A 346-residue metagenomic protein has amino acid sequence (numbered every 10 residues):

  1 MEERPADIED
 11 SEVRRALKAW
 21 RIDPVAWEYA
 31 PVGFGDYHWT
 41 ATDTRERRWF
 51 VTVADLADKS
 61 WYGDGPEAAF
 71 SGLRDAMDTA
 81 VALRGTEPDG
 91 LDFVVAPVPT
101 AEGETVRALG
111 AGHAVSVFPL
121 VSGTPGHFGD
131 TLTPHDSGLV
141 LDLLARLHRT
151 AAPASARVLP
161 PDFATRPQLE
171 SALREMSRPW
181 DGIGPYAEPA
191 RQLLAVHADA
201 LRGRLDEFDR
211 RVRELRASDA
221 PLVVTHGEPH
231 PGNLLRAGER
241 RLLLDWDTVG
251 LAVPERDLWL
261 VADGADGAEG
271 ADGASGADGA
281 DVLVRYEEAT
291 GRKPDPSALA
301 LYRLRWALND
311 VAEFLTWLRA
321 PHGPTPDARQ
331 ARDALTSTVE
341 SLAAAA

Functional and structural regions predicted by a protein language model:
M1-W27: Juxta-kinase regulatory segment immediately upstream of eukaryotic protein kinase catalytic domains
E28-V32: Protein kinase glycine-rich loop
F34-R45, F50-V51, P97, D206-L258: Active-site acidic catalytic loop and adjacent metal/ATP-binding pocket of ATP-dependent phosphoryl transfer enzymes
V53-H113, F128-G129, P134-L139, A277: A conserved alpha-helical element in kinase catalytic cores
D55-A57, V115-G129, A152, S177-E188 (+1 more regions): A glycine-centered beta->alpha junction motif in the catalytic cores of kinase/phosphotransferase enzymes
A101, D130-V196, L222: A cross-family kinase active-site recognition segment
V224, L235-A298, G323-D327: Active-site Asp-x-Gly
A268-S275, A312-A346: ATP/Mg2+ or Mg2+-diphosphate-binding catalytic cores that bind nucleotide phosphates or diphosphates via glycine-rich
